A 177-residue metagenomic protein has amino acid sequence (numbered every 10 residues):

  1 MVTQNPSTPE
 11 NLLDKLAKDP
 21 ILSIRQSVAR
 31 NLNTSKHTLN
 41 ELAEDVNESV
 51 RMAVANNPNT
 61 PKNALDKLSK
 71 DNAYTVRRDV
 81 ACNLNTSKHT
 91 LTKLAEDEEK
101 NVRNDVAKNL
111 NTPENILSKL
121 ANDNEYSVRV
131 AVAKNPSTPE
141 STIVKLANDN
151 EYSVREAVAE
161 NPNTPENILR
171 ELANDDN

Functional and structural regions predicted by a protein language model:
M1-N177: Alpha-helical scaffold segments
